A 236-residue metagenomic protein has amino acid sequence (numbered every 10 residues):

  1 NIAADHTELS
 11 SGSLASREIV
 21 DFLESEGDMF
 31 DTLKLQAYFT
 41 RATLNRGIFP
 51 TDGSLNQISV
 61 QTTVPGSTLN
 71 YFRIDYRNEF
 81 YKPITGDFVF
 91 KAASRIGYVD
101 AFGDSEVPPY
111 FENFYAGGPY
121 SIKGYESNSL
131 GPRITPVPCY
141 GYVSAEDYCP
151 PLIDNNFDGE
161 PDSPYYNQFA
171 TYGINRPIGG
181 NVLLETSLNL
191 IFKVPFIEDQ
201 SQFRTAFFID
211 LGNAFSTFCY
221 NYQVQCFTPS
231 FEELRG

Functional and structural regions predicted by a protein language model:
I2-G47, Y125: Outer-membrane beta-barrel transmembrane domain signature of Gram-negative proteins, especially the mid-to-C-terminal
T32-L35, P50-G236: C-terminal transmembrane beta-barrel domains of outer membrane proteins
